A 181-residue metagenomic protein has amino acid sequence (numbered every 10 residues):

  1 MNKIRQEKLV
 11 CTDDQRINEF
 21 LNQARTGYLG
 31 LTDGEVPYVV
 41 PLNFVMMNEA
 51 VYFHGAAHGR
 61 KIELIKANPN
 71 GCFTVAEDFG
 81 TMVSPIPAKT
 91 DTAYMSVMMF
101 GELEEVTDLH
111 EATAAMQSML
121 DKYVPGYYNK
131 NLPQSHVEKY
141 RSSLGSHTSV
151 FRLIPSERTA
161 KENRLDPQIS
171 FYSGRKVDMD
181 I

Functional and structural regions predicted by a protein language model:
M1-N48, Y52: An N-terminal domain-cap segment
R16, P87, E138-R141: Short, P/G- and charge-enriched loop/turn segments at secondary-structure junctions
R25, V40, M47-E49, A67-G71 (+2 more regions): A generic structural signal for short beta-strands and their flanking turns/coil linkers
G30, T74, V150-I154: A structural signal for short, well-ordered beta-strand segments and their strand-loop junctions that often border
G34-V36, F44-Y52, A57-G59, N70-G71 (+2 more regions): Short, charged/polar surface micro-motifs in flexible loops or helix N-caps
F44, M99-L103, L153-P155: A structural signal for short, well-ordered beta-strand segments
H58-S118: Short, structured beta-strand-loop surface elements
T107-I181: C-terminal edge-of-domain segments
